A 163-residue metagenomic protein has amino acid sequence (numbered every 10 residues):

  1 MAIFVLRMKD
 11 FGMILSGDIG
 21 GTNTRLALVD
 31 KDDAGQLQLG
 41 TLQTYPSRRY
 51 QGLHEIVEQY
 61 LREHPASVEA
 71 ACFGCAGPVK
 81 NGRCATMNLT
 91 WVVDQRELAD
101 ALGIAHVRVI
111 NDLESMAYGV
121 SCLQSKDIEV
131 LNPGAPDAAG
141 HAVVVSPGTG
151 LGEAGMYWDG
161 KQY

Functional and structural regions predicted by a protein language model:
A2-V5: Acidic, Ala/Val/Gly-enriched low-complexity intrinsically disordered segments
K9-Q59: Short glycine-rich, Thr/Ser-proximal phosphate-binding strand/loop in the N-terminal lobe of ATP-dependent enzymes
F11-G12, I104-A105, A138-A142: Short coil/turn connectors at secondary-structure junctions
I19, L113, T149: Active-site metal-binding loops of divalent metal-dependent hydrolases
T24, P78-K80, G150-A154: Short, acidic Gly/Pro/Ser/Thr-rich loop/turn segments
D30-D33, G82, Y157-K161: Short acidic-glycine loop/turn motifs at beta-strand connectors
H64-V109, E114-D127, V144: Short beta-strand-loop/turn "lid" adjacent to the catalytic site in phosphate-handling enzymes
L131-Y163: Glycine/GP-enriched mid-protein hinge/lid loop-to-helix segment characteristic of carbohydrate kinases
